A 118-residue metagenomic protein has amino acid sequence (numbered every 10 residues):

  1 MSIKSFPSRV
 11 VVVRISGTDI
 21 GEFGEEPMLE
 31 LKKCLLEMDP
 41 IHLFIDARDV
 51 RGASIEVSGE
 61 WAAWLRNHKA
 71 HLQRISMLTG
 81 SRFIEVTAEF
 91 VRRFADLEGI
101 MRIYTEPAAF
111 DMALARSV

Functional and structural regions predicted by a protein language model:
M1-V118: Amphipathic, Lys/Arg-enriched alpha-helical "gate/interface" segment within cytosolic domains that mediates
